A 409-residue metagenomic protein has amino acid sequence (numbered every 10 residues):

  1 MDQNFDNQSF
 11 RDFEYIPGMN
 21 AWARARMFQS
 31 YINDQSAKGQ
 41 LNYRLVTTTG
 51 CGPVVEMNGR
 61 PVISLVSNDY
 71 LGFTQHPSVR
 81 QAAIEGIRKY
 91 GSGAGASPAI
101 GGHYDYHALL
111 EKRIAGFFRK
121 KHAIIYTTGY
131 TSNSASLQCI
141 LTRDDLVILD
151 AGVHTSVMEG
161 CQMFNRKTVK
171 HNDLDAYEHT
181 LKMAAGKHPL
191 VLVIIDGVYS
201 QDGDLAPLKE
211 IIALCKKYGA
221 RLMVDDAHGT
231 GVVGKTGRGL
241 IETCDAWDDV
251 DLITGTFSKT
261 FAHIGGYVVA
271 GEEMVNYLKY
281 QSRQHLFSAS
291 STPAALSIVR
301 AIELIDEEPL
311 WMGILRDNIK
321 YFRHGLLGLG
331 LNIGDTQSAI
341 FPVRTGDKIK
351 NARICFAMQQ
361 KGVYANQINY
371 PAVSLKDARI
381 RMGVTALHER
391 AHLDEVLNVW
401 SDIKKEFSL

Functional and structural regions predicted by a protein language model:
M1-Q3, Q8, P77, Q81 (+5 more regions): PLP-dependent enzyme catalytic core of the Aspartate aminotransferase-like
D2-R11, R24-Y90, A220: N-terminal "arm"/small-domain region of PLP-dependent enzymes with the aminotransferase-like
S97-P98, K112-A135: Short loop-beta-helix segment that forms the pyridoxal 5′-phosphate
S136-T155: Conserved PLP-anchoring active-site segment centered on the Schiff-base-forming lysine
H171-V224: Active-site phosphate-binding strand-loop segment of PLP-dependent enzymes
T236, E242-Y277: Active-site PLP attachment segment
A289-E308, I314, N318-K320, L327-G328: Structural motif of enzymes handling amino- and sulfur-group chemistry
G313-F322, L327-G362, D377, V384-A386: Conserved PLP-binding catalytic core of the aspartate aminotransferase-like
